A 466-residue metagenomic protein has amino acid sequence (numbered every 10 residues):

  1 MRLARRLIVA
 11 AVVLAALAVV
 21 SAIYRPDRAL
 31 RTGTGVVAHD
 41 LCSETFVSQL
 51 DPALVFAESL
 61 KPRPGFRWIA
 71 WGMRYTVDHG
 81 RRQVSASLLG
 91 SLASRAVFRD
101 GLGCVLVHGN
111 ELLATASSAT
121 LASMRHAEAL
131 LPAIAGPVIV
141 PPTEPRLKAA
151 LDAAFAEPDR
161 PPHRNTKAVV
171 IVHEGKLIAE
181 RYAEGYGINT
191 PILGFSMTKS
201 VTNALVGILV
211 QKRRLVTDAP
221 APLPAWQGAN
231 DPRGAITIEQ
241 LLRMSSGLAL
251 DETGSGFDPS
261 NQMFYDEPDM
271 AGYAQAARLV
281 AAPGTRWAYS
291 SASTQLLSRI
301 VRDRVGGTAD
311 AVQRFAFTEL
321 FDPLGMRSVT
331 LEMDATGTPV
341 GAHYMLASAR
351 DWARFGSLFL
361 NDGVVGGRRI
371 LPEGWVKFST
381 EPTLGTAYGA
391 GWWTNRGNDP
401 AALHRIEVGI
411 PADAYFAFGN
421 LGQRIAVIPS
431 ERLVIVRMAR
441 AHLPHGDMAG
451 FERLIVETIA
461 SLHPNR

Functional and structural regions predicted by a protein language model:
A29, A414-R466: Structured C-terminal helix/loop/strand segments within mature extracytoplasmic catalytic/sensor domains
I134-E174: Beta-lactamase-like hydrolase cores
R146-A153, K176-R181, P220-P222, F257-P283 (+1 more regions): Short, charged, amphipathic alpha-helices and their helix-cap/turn boundaries
G175, L193-A221, L241, L297-V301 (+1 more regions): Active-site SXXK
S200-N203, A292-R302, H343-V364, Q423-A439: Active-site-proximal alpha-helical segments within enzyme catalytic domains
Q211-A249, A276-L279, G306-H343: Active-site helix/loop module of the DD-peptidase/beta-lactamase fold, centered on the serine-lysine SxxK catalytic
Q227-F257, M263-T285, A292-Q295, A347-R350: Conserved catalytic neighborhood of penicillin-recognizing serine enzymes
M326-T330, T380-V434: Active-site Gly/Thr loop motif
